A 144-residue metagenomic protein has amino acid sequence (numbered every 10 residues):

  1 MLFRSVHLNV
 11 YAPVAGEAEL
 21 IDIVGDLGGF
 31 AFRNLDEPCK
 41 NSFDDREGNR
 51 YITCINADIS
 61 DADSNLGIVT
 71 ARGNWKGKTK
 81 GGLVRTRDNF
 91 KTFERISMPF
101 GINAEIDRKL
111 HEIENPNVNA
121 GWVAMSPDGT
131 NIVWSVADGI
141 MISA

Functional and structural regions predicted by a protein language model:
S5-A15, I55-N65, E112-G129: Structural signature of eukaryotic scaffold interfaces centered on beta-propeller domains
A18, L27, T79-G81, K91 (+1 more regions): Repetitive beta-architecture junctions, highlighting loop-to-beta-strand starts across blade-like repeats
G29-R33, R85-R87, S126, M141-A144: Conserved Ser/Thr-centered positions that define the repeating blades of beta-propeller domains
K40-D45, E94-F100: Beta-propeller fold detector
R72-K78, G139-M141: Short glycine/acidic-enriched loop and turn motifs that connect beta-strands
